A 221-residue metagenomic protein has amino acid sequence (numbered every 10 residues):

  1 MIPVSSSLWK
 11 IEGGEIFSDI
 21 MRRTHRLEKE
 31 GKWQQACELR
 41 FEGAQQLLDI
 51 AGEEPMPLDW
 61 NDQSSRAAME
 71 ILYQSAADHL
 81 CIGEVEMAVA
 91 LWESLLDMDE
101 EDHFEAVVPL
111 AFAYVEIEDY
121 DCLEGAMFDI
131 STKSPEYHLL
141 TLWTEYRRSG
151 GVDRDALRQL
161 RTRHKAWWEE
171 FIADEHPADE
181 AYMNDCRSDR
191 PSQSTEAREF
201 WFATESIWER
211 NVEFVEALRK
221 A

Functional and structural regions predicted by a protein language model:
P3-L8, E38-E42, V85-S94, D119-S131 (+2 more regions): Alpha-helical repeat scaffolds
S6-E12, E42-S65, L95-M98: Flexible helix-coil transition and linker loops at the boundaries of alpha-helical arrays
E15, W60-A67, E84, D102 (+1 more regions): Structural signature of alpha-solenoid helical repeat junctions
I16-D19, R23, A68, S75 (+2 more regions): Structural register within alpha-helical repeat arrays
R26, I71, A77-D78, A111-A113 (+1 more regions): Residue-level signature for tetratricopeptide repeat
E30, I82, I117, R148-G150: Structural motif corresponding to the intra-repeat A-B loop/turn of tetratricopeptide repeats
L47-E54, E100-V107, T132-T141, R163-P177: Boundary/linker segments of alpha-helical solenoid repeat arrays
T141-A221: Long, ordered, amphipathic alpha-helical scaffolds
